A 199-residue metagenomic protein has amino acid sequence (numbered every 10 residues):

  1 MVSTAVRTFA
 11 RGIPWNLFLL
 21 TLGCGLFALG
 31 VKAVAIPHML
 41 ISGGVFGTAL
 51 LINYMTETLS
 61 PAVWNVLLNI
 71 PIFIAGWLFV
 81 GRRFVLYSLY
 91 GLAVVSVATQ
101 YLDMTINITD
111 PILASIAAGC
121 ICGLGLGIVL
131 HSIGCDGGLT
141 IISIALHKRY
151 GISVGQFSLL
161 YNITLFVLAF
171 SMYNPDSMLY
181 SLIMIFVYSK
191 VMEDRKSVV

Functional and structural regions predicted by a protein language model:
M1-I13: Short, Lys/Arg-rich, polar N-terminal cytosolic tail immediately upstream of the first transmembrane signal-anchor
G23, F27, P71-R82, S132 (+2 more regions): C-terminal ends of transmembrane helices
A28-L29, L51, I70-A75, V97 (+5 more regions): Alpha-helical transmembrane segments of multipass membrane proteins
L40-V45, H131-I142: Juxtamembrane/interfacial segments flanking transmembrane helices
G47-Y54, I141-G151: Short amphipathic alpha-helical coupling elements at transmembrane boundaries
I52-L67, P111-C120, L124, L182: Structural signature of hydrophobic alpha-helical transmembrane segments
A93, V97-Y101, I112-I133, S153-Q156: Mid-bilayer segments of alpha-helical transmembrane spans in multi-pass integral membrane proteins that mediate
V198-V199: Conserved small/polar residues in nucleotide/adenosyl-binding loops
